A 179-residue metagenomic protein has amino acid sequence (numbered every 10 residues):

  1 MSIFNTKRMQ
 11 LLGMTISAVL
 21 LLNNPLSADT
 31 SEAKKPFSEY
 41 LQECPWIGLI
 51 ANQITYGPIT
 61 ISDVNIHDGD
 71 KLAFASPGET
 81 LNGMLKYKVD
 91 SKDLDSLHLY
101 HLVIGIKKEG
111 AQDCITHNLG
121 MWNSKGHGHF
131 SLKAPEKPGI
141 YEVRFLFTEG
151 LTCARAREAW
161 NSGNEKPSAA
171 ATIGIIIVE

Functional and structural regions predicted by a protein language model:
S2-L12: Bacterial N-terminal signal peptides that target proteins for export
G13-N23: Bacterial N-terminal signal peptides
D29-P77, I177-E179: Short, compositionally biased P/S/T/A/G/V-rich stretches that sit at domain boundaries
P77-G83: Structural beta-strand segments of beta-rich domains
G83-S91: Aromatic/hydrophobic beta-strand junction motif of beta-rich domains
N118-G126, P135: Short proline/glycine- and polar residue-rich coil/turn motifs
S131-G139: Short, surface-exposed loop/turn segments at beta-strand-coil junctions that are enriched for proline with nearby
L151-E179: Short beta-strand elements
